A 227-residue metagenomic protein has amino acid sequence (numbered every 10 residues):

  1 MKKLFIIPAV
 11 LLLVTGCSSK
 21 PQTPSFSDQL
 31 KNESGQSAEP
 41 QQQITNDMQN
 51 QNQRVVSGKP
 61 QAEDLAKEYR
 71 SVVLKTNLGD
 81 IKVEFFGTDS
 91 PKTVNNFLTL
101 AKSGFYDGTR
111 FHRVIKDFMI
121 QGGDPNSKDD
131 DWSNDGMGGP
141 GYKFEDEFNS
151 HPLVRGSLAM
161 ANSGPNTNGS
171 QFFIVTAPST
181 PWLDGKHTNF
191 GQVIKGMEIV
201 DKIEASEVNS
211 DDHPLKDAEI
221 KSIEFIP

Functional and structural regions predicted by a protein language model:
F5-P8, G16-P227: Cyclophilin-like peptidyl-prolyl cis-trans isomerases
